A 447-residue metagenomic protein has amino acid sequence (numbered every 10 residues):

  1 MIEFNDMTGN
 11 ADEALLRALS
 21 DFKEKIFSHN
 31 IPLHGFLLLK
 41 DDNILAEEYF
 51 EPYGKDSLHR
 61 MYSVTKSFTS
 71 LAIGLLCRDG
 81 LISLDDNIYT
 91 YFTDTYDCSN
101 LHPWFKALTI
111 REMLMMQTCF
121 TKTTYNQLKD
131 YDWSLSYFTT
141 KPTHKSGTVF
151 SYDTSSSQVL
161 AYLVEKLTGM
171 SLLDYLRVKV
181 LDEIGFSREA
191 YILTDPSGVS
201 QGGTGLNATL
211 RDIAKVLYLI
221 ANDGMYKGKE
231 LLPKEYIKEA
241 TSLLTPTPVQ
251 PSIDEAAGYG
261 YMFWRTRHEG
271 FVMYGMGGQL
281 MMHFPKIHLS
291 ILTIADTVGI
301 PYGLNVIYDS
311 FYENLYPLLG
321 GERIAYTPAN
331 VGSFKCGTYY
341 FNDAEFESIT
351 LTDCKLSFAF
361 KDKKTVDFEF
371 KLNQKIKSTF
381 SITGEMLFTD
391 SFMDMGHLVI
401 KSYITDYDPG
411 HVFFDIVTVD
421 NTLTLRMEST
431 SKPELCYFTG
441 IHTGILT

Functional and structural regions predicted by a protein language model:
F22-Y53, L84, M281-M282, H288-L292: A short, well-structured edge-of-sheet supersecondary motif
D42, R60-D85, M113, L160-V164 (+1 more regions): Active-site SXXK
D79-T118, T139, T168-T204, A208: Active-site helix/loop module of the DD-peptidase/beta-lactamase fold, centered on the serine-lysine SxxK catalytic
M116, V159-L163, G202-M225, Q279-D296: Active-site-proximal alpha-helical segments within enzyme catalytic domains
T118-Y152, S156-Y191: A small/polar active-site loop signature that marks catalytic segments
I237-I294: Active-site Gly/Thr loop motif
G275-A329: Structured C-terminal helix/loop/strand segments within mature extracytoplasmic catalytic/sensor domains
G321-T447: Peripheral terminal and inter-domain segments
